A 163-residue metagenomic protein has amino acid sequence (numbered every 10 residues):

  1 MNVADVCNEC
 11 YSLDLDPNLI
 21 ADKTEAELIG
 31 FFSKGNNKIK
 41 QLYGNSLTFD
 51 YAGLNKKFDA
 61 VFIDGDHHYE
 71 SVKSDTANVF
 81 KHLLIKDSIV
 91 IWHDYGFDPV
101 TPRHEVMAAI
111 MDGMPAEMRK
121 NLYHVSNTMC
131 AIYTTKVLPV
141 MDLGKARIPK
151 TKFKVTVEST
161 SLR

Functional and structural regions predicted by a protein language model:
M1-R163: S-adenosylmethionine/decaboxylated-SAM
